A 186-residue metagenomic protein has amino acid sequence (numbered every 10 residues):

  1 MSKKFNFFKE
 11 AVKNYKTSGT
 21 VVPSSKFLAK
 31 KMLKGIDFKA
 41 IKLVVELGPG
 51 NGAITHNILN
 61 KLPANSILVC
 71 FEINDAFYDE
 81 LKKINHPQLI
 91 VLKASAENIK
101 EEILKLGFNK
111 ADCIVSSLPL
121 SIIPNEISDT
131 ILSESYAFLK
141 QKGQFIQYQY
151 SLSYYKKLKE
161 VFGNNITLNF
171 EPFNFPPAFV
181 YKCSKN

Functional and structural regions predicted by a protein language model:
K3-I36: Class I SAM-dependent methyltransferase Rossmann-like catalytic core, especially the SAM/SAH-binding loop
I41-G50: Conserved class I S-adenosyl-L-methionine
N51-A64: Conserved SAM-binding loop of SAM-dependent methyltransferases across substrates and taxa, primarily the Class I
I67-E72: Conserved SAM-binding motif I beta-strand of class I
F77-K105: S-adenosyl-L-methionine
D129-Q141: A short glycine-rich, Lys/Arg-flanked "PGG" loop and its adjoining helix->strand segment in the class I
L139-Q149: Conserved beta-strand signature within the Rossmann-like core of class I S-adenosyl-L-methionine
F170-N186: Core SAM-dependent methyltransferase catalytic element
